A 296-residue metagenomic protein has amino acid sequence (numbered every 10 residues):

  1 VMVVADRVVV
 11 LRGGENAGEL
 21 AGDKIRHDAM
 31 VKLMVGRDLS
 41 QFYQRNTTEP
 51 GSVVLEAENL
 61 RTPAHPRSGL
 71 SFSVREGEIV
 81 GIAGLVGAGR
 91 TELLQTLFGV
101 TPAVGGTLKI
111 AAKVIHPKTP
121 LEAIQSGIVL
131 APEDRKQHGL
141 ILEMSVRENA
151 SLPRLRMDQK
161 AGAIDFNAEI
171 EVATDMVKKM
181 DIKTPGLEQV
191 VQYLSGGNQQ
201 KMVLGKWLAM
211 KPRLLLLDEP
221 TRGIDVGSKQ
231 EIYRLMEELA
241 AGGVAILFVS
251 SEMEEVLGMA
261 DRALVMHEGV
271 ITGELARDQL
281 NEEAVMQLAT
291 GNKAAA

Functional and structural regions predicted by a protein language model:
V1-A296: Glycine-rich phosphate-binding loops of nucleotide-dependent enzymes
